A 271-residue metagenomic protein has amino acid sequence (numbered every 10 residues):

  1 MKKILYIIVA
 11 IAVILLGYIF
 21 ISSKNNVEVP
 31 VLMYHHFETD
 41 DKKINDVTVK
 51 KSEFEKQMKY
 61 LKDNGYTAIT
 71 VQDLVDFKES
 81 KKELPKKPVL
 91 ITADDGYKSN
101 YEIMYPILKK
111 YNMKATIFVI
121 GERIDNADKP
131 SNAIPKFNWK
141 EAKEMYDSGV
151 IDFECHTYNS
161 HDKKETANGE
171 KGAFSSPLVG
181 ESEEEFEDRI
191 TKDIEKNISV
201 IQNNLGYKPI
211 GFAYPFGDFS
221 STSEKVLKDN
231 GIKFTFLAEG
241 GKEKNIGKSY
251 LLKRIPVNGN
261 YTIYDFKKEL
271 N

Functional and structural regions predicted by a protein language model:
M1-I4: Positively charged n-region of N-terminal signal peptides that target proteins for export
Y6-V89, E239, R254-I263, K267-N271: N-terminal pre-catalytic segment of deacetylase/amide-hydrolase enzymes
F37-E38, K87-P88, K109-S220, L252: Metal-dependent polysaccharide deacetylase catalytic core of the NodB/CE4 family, i.e., the active-site-bearing domain
S52-K56, Y60-D63, I69, D73 (+9 more regions): Extracytoplasmic/secreted proteins, especially bacterial periplasmic and envelope-associated proteins
F77, K86-P88, T92, G96-M104: Membrane-embedded segments
F219-V226, F234-K268: A cross-kingdom marker for long, charged
